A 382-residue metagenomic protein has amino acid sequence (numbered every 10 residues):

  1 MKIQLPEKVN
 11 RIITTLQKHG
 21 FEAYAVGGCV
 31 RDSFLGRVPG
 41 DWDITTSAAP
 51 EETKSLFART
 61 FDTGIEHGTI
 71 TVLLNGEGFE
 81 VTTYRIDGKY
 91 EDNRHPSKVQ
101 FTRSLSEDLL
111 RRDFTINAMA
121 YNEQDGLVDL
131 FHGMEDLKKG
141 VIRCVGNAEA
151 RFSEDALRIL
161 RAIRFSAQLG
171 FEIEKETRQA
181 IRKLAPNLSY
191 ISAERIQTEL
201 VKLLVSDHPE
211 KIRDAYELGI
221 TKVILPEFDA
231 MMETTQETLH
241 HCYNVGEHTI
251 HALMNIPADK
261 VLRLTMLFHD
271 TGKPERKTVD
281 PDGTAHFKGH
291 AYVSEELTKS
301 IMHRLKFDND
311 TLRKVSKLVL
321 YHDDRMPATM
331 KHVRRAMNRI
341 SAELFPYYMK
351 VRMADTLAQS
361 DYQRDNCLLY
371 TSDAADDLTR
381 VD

Functional and structural regions predicted by a protein language model:
M1-D373, R380: Catalytic cores of the polymerase beta-like nucleotidyltransferase superfamily and closely associated nucleotide
